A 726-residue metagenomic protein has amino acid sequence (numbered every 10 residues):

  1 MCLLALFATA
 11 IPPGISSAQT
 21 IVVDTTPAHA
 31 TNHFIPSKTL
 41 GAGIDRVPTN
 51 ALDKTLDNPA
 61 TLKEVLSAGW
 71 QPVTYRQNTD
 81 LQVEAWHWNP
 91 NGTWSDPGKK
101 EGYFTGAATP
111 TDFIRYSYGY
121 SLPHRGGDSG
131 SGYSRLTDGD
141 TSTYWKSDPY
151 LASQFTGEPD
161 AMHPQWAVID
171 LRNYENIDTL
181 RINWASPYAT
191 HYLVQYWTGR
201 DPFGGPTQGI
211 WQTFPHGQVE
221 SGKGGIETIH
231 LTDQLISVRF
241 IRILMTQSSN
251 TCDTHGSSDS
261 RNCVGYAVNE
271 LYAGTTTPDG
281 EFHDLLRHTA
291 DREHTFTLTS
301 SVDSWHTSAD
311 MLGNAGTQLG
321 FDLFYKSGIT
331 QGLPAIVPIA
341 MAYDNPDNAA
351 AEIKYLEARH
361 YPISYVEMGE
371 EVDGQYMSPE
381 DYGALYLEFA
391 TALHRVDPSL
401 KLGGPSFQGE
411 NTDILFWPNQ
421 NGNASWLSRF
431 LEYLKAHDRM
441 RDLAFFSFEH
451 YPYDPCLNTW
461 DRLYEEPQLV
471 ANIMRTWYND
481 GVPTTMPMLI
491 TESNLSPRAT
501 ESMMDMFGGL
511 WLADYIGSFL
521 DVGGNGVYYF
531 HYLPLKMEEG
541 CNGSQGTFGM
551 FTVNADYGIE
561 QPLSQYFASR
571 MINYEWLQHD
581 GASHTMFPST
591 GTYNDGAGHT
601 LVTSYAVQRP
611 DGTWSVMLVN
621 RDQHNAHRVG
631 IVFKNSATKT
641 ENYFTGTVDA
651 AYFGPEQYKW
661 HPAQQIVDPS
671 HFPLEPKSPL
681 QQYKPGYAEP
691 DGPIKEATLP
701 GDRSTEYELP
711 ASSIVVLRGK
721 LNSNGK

Functional and structural regions predicted by a protein language model:
Q19-Y120, H191, N250-D253, D259-R441: N-terminal catalytic cores of secreted or lumenal carbohydrate-active enzymes
H87, N91-N173, A185-Y188, G274-D279: Disordered, acidic Ser/Thr/Pro-rich linker "stalks" and the adjacent N-terminal cap of the next globular domain
M162-P164, R172-T179, S237-R239, P610-T613 (+1 more regions): Extended extracellular/luminal ectodomain segments enriched in beta-structured repeat modules
H163, S186-T276: Trp- and acidic/polar-enriched beta-sheet ligand-binding modules for extracellular glycan and matrix recognition
D178, D595-G646, Y652-Y658, V715-R718: Carbohydrate-binding surface patches
P346, A351-E352, P379-S518, V522 (+1 more regions): Noncatalytic carbohydrate-binding groove/subsite architecture in carbohydrate-active enzymes
I490, N494-T603, P610: Aromatic/acidic polysaccharide-binding cleft in carbohydrate-active enzymes
T638-L709: Acidic, Ser/Thr/Pro-rich beta/coil linker or hinge segments at domain junctions
